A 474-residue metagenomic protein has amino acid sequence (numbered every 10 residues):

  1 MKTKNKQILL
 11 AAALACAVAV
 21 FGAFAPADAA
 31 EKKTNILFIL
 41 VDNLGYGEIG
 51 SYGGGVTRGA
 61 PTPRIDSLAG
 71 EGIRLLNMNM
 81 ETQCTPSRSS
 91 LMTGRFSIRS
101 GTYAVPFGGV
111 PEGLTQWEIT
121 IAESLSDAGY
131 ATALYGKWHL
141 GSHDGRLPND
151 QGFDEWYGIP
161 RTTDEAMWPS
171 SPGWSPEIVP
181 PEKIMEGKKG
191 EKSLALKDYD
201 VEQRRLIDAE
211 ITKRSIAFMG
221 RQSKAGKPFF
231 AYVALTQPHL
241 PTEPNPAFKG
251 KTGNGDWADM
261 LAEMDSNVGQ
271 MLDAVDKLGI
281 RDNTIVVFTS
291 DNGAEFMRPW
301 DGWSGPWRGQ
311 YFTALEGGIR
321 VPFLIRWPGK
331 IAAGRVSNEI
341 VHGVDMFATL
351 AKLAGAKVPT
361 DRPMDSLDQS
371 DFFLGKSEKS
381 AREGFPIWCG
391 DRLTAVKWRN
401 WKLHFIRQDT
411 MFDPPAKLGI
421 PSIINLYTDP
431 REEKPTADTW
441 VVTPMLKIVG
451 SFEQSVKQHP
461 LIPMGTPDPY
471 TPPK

Functional and structural regions predicted by a protein language model:
K2, L9-P421, L426, P430-K474: Formylglycine-dependent sulfatase
